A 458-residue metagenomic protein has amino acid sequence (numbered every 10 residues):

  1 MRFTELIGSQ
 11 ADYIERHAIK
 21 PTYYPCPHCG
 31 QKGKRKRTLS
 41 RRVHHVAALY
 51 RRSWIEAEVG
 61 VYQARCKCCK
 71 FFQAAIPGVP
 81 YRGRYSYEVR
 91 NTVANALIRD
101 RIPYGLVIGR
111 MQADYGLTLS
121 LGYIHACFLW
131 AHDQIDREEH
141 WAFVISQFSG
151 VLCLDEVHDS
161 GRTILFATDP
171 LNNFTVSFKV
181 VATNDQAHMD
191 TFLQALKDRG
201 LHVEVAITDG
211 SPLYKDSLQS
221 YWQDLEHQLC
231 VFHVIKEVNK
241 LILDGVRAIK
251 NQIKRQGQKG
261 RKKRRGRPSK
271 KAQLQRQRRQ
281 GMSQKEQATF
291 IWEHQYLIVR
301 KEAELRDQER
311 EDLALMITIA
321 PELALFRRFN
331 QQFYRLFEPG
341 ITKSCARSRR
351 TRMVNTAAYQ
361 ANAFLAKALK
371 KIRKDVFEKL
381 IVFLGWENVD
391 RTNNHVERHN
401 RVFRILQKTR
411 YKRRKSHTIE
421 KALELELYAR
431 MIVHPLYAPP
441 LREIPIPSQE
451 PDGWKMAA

Functional and structural regions predicted by a protein language model:
M1-I14, R41-S53: Short Cys/His-rich Zn2+-coordinating modules
A18-P25, E58-Y62: Short metal-coordination and nucleic-acid-contact micro-motifs, chiefly zinc-binding Cys/His arrays
G33-I98: Basic, short loop/linker segments at the boundary and entry of helix-turn-helix/winged-helix-like folds
K34, G161, T208-K215, Q258-A458: Acidic/histidine-rich catalytic cores and adjacent linkers of DNA breakage/strand-transfer/modification proteins
A74-I76, N173-F178, Y411-K412: Short small-residue beta-strand/loop micro-motif enriched in glycine and branched aliphatics
R82, Y104, D114-D224, D244 (+2 more regions): RNase H-like nuclease fold core
R99-Q112: Short, charged amphipathic recognition helices of the HTH superfamily and cognate SANT/SANTA-like modules
D209-K262: Conserved beta-strand -> loop -> alpha-helix junction used to position metal-binding or nucleic-acid-contacting
